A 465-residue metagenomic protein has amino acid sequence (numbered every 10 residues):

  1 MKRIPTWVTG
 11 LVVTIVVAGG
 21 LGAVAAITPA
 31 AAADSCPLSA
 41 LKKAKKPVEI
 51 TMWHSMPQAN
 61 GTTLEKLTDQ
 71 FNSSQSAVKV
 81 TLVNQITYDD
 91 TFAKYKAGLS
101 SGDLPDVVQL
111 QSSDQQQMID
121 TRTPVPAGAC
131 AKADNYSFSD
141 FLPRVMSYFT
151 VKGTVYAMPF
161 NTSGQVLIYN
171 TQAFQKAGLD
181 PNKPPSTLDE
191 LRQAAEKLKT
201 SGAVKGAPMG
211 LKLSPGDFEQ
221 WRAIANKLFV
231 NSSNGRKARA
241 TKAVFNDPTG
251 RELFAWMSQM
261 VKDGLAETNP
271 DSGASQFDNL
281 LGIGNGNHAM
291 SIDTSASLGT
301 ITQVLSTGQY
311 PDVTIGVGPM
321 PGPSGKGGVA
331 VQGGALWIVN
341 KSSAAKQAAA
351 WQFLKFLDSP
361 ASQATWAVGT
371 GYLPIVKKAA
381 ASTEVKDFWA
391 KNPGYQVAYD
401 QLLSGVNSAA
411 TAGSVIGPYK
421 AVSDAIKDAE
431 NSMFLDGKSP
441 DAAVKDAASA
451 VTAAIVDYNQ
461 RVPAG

Functional and structural regions predicted by a protein language model:
S39-K42, S112-V166, W221-I224, T314-G318: Hinge/lid segment of periplasmic solute-binding proteins
A40-K43, G128-F141, P184-S186, A207-L211 (+6 more regions): Short, solvent-exposed loop/beta-turn-alpha elements that line the ligand-binding surface or hinge of extracytoplasmic
K46, A177, K262-A266, L305-L373: Extracytoplasmic/periplasmic substrate-recognition and gating elements
K46-P57, V78-N84, V107, Y156 (+2 more regions): Short, well-ordered beta-strand elements
Q70-F141, Y148, Q175-G178, K183 (+4 more regions): Extracytoplasmic "Venus flytrap"/periplasmic binding protein-like
Y156-F160, Q165, D189-N246, H288: Extracytoplasmic/periplasmic solute-binding protein
A194-A195, R239-D271, M320: Glycine-centered hinge/linker elements that transmit conformational signals in sensory and ligand-binding systems
I315-P319, V368-A425, Q460-G465: Long, aromatic- and glycine/proline-rich binding clefts that accommodate carbohydrate-like moieties
